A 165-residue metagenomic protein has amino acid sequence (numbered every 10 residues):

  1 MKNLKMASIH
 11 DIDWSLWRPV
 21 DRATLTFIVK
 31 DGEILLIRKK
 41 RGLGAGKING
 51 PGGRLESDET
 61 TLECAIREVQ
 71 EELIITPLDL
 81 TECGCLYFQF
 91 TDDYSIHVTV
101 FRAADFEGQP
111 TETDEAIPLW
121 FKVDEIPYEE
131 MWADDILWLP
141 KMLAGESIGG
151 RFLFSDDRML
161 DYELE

Functional and structural regions predicted by a protein language model:
K2-L25: Acidic, metal-coordinating catalytic segment for phosphate/diphosphate chemistry, firing primarily on the Nudix
K30: A cytosolic small-molecule/anion-sensing beta-strand core signal
A45-K47: A positional/architectural concept
L55-L78, Y87-M142, D161-E165: Unchanged
G84: Catalytic phosphate/metal-binding cores of nucleic-acid and nucleotide-processing enzymes, i.e., regions that mediate
I148-E165: Acidic/histidine-enriched, glycine/proline-rich intrinsically disordered or flexible terminal extensions
